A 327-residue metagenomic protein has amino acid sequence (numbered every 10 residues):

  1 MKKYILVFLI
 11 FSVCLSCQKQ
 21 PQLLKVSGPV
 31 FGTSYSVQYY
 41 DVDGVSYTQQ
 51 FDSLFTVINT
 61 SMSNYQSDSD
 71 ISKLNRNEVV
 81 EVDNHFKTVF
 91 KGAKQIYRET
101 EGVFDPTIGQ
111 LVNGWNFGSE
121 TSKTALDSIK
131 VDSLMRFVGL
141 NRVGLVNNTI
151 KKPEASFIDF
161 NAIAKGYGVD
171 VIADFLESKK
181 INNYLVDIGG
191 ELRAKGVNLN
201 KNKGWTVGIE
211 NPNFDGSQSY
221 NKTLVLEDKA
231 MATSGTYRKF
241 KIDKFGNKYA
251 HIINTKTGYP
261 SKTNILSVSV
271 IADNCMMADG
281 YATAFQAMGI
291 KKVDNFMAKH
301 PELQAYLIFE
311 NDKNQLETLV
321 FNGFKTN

Functional and structural regions predicted by a protein language model:
M1-L15: Sec-dependent bacterial lipoprotein signal peptides
Y4-I5, C17-N327: Mature catalytic core of soluble alpha/beta enzymes
